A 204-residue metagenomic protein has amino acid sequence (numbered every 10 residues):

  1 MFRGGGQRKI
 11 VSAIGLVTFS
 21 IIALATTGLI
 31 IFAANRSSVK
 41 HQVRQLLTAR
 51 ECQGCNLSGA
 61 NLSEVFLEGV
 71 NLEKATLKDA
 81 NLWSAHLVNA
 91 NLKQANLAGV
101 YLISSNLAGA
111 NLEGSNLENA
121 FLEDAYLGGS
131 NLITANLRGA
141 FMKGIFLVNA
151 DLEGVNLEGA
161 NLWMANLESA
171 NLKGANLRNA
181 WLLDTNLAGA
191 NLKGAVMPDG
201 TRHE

Functional and structural regions predicted by a protein language model:
F2-R3, A13, T26, Y126 (+1 more regions): Intrinsically disordered, low-complexity segments enriched in small/polar residues
F2-S20: N-terminal Sec-pathway targeting helices
L16, S20-A33: Hydrophobic alpha-helical membrane-insertion segments, chiefly the h-region of N-terminal signal peptides
S38-E204: Tandem repeat scaffolds
